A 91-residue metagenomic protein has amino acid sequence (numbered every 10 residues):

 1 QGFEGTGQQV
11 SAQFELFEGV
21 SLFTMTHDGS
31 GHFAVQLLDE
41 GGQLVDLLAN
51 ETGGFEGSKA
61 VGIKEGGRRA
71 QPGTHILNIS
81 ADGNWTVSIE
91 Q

Functional and structural regions predicted by a protein language model:
Q1-Q91: Acidic, Ser/Thr/Pro
